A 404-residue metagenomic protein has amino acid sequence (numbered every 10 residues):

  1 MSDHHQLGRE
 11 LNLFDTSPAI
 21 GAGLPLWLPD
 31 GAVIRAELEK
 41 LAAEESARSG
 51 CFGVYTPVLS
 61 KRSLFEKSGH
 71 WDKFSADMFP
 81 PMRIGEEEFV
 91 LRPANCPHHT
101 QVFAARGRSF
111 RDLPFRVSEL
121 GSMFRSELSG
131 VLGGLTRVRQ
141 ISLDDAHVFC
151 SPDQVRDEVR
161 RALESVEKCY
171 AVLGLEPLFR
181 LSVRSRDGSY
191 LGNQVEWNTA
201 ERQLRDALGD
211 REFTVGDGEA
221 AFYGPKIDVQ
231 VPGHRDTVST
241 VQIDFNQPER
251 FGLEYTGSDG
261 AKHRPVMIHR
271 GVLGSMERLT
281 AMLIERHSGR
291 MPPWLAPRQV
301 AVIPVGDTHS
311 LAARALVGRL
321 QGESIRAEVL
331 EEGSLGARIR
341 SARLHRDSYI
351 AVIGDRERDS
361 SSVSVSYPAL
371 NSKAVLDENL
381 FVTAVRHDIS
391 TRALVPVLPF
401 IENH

Functional and structural regions predicted by a protein language model:
M1-H404: NTP/phosphate- and nucleic-acid-binding module
